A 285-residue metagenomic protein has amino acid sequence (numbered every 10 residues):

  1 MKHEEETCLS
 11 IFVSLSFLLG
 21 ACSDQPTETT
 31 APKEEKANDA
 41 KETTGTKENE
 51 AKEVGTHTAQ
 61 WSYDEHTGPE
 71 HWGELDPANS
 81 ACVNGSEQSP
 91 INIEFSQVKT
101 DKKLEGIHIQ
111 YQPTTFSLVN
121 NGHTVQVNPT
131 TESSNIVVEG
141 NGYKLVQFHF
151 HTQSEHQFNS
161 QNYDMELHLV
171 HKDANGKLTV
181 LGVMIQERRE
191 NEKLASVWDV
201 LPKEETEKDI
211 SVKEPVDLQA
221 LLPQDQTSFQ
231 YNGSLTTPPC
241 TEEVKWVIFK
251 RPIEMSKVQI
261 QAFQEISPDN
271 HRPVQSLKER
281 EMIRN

Functional and structural regions predicted by a protein language model:
E4-S10, C22-N285: Alpha-carbonic anhydrase
L15-S16, L75: Residue-level signal for mature regions of secreted extracellular proteins and peptides
